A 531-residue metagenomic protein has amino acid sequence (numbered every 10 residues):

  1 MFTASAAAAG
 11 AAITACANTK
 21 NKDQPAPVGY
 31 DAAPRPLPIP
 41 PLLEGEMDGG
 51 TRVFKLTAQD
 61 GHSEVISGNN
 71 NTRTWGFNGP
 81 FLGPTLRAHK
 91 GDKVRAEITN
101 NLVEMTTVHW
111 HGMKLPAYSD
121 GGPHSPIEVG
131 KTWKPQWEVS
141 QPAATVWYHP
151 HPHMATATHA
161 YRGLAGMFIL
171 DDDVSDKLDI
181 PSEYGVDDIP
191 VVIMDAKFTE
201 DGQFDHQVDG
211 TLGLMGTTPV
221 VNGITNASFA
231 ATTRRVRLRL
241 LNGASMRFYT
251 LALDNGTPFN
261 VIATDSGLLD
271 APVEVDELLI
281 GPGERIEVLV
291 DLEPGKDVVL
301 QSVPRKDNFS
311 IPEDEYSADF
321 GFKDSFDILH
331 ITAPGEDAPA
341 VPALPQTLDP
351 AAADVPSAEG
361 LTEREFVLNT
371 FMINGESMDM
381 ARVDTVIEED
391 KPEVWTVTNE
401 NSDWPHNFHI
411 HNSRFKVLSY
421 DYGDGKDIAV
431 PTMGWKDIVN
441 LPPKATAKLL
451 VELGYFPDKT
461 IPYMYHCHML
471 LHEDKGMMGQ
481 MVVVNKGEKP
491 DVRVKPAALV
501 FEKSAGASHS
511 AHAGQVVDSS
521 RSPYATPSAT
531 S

Functional and structural regions predicted by a protein language model:
M1-T19: N-terminal export signals
A12, N18-K55, Y161-M194, D270-P405 (+4 more regions): Extended terminal and domain-junction accessory segments
R52-D171, R247-L278, V298-E315, T362-I387 (+2 more regions): Histidine- and aromatic-enriched segments that form or immediately flank copper-ligand environments
E64-S67, G202-A231, V355-R382: Edge strands and adjacent loops of beta-rich recognition modules
T74, T85, D176, N226-A227: N-terminal processing/targeting junctions
A117, A157, D176-K177, F198-G202: Short, well-ordered, mixed-charge alpha-helical segments that flank or form enzyme active sites
A117-S119, H124-I127, I193, E200-Q346 (+1 more regions): Histidine- and aromatic-rich segments of cupredoxin/plastocyanin-like copper-binding domains
T156, H206-L212, G506-S508: Short, highly charged low-complexity linear segments
